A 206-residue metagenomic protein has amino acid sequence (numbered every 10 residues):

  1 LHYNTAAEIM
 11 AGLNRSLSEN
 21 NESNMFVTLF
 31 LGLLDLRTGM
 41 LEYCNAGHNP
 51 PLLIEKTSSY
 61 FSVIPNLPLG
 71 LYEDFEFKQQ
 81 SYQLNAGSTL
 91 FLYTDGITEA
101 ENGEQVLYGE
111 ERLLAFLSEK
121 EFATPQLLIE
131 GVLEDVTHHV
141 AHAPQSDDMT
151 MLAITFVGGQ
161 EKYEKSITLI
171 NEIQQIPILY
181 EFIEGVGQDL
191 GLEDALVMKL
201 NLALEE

Functional and structural regions predicted by a protein language model:
L1-Q174, G191, A195: Conserved subregion of the PPM/PP2C metallophosphatase catalytic domain
M10, I176, Y180-I183: Heptad-repeat coiled-coil signal-transmission/dimerization helices
E99, E205-E206: Acidic-residue sensor for enzyme active/binding pockets
E181-E205: Conserved short strand/loop->alpha-helix "switch" segment adjacent to the catalytic nucleotide/phosphoryl-transfer site
